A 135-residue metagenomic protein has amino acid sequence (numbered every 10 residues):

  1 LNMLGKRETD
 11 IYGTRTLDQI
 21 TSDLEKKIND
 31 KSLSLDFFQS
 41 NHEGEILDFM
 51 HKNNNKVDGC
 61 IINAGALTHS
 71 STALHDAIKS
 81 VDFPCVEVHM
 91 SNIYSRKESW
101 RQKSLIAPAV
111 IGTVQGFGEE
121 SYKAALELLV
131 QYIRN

Functional and structural regions predicted by a protein language model:
L1-D30: Glycine-rich phosphate/diphosphate-binding loop of Rossmann-like nucleotide-binding domains
L1-N2, G65-T68, S91-I93: Short glycine-rich anion-binding loops that position phosphate/pyrophosphate groups of nucleotides and phosphorylated
S34-G44: Short beta->alpha junction loops
D36-F37, S95-N135: Short, glycine-/small-residue-rich phosphate/pyrophosphate-handling segment
E45-F49: Short acidic active-site motifs
K52, S71-D82: Short Gly/Thr/Asp-enriched flexible loops that form oxyanion-binding sites at enzyme active sites
N53-C60: Short acidic/histidine-rich motifs immediately flanking catalytic phosphotransfer sites in two-component signaling
I78-R96: Short, acidic/small-residue loops that bind anionic groups at enzyme active sites
